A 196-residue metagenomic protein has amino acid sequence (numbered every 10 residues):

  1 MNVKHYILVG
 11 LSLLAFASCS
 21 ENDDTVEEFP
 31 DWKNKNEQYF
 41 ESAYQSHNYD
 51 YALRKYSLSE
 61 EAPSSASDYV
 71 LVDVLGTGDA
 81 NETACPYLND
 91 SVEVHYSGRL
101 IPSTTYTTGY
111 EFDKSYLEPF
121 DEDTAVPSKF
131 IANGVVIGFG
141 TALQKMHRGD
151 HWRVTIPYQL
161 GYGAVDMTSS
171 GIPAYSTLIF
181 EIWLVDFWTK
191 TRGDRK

Functional and structural regions predicted by a protein language model:
M1-C19: Sec-dependent bacterial lipoprotein signal peptides
C19-K196: Cross-family detector of peptidyl-prolyl cis-trans isomerase
